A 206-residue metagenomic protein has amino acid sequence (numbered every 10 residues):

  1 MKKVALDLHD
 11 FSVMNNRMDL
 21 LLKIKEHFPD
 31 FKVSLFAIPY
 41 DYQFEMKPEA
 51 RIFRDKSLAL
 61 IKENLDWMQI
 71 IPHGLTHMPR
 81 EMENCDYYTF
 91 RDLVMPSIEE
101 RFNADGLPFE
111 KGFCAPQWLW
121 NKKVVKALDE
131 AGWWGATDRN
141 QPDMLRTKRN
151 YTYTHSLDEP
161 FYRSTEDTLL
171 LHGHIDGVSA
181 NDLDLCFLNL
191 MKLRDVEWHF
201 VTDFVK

Functional and structural regions predicted by a protein language model:
M1-K23, F31-V33, Y153-S156, L170 (+1 more regions): Boundary/entry segment of secreted carbohydrate-active catalytic domains
H9, H73, F113, L128 (+1 more regions): Conserved, mostly hydrophobic/aromatic
H9-F11, I38-Y42, L75-H77, W118 (+4 more regions): Active-site beta-loop-alpha junctions enriched in small/polar residues
M14-L21, W120-V124, S179: Short, well-ordered alpha-helical microsegments
F28, S34-A37, I175-K206: C-terminal domain-boundary segment and adjacent tail
S34-K122, L169: Metal-dependent polysaccharide deacetylase catalytic core of the NodB/CE4 family, i.e., the active-site-bearing domain
E45-N64, K148-K192: Ligand-binding grooves and catalytic loops that recognize ribose/phosphate and carbohydrate rings, and esterified lipid
K123-F161, W198-D203: His/Asp/Glu-enriched short active-site or ligand-binding loop at hydrolase and phosphoryl-transfer sites
